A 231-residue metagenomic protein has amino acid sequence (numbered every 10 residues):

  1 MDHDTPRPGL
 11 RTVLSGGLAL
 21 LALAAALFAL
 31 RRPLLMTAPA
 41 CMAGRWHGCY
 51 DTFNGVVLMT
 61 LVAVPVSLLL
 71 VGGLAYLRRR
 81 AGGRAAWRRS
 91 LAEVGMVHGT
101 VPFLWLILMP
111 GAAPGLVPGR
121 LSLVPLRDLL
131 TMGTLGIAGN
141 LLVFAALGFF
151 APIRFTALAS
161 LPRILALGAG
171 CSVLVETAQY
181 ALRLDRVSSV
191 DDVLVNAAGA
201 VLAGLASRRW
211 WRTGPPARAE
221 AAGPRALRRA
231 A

Functional and structural regions predicted by a protein language model:
M1-L184, L205-A231: Bulky hydrophobic segments
R186-V195: Non-cytosolic membrane-interface motifs at loop->transmembrane helix junctions
